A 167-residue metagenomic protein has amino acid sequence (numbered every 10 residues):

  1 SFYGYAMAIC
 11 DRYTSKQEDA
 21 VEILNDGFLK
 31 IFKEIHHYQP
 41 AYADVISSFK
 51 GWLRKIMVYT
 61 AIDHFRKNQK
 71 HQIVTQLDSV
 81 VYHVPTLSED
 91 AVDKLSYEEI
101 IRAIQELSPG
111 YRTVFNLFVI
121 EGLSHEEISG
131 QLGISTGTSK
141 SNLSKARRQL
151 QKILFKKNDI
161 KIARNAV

Functional and structural regions predicted by a protein language model:
M7-D26, T136, N158-K161, V167: Short, charged helix-capping/linker segments at alpha-helix termini
A8, E22-L29, S47-Y59: Structural recognition of an alpha-helix C-terminal capping motif at a helix-to-coil junction
R12-S15, F28-I46: Sigma70-family region 2
V21, D44, S48, D63-V84: Short, basic/polar amphipathic helix motif occurring as a linker/hinge flanking DNA-binding modules in transcription
H37-Q39, R54-T75, D93: Arg/Lys-rich amphipathic alpha helix in sigma70-family domain 2
Q72-T75, G130-G133, R147-V167: C-terminal edge and immediately downstream basic/flexible tail or linker adjoining helix-turn-helix-like DNA-binding
V80-Q105: Acidic, proline/glycine-rich intrinsically disordered inter-domain spacer in sigma factors
V114-F118: A short pre-motif secondary-structure segment
